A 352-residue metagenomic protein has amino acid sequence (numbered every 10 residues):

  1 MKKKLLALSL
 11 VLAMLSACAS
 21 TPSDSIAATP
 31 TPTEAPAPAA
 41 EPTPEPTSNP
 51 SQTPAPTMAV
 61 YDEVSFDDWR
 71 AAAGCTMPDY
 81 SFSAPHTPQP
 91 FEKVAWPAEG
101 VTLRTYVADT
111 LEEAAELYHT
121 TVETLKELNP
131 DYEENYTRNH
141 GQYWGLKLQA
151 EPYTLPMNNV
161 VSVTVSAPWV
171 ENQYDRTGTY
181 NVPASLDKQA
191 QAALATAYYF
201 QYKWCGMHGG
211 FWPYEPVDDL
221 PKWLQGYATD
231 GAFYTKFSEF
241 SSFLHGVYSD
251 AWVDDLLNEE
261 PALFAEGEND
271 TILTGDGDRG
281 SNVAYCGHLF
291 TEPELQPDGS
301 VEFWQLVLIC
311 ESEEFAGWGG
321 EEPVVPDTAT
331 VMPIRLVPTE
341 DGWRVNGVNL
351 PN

Functional and structural regions predicted by a protein language model:
M1-S9: Positively charged n-region of N-terminal signal peptides that target proteins for export
M14-A17: C-terminal motif of bacterial Sec signal peptides marking the signal peptidase cleavage site
A19-A28, A35-A37: Bacterial lipoprotein signal-peptidase II cleavage site
P36-T57: Ser/Thr/Gly/Pro-rich low-complexity, disordered linker/stalk segments of secreted and cell-surface proteins
Y61-V64, W69, H86-V122: Primarily a LysM-type cell-wall glycan-binding module
T76-V101, V122-N172: Extracellular LysM carbohydrate-binding repeats and other cell-envelope/extracellular binding modules
D175-G277: Core segments of small alpha/beta cavity-forming domains
R279-N352: Exposed beta-sheet edge and beta->alpha loop/turn motif
